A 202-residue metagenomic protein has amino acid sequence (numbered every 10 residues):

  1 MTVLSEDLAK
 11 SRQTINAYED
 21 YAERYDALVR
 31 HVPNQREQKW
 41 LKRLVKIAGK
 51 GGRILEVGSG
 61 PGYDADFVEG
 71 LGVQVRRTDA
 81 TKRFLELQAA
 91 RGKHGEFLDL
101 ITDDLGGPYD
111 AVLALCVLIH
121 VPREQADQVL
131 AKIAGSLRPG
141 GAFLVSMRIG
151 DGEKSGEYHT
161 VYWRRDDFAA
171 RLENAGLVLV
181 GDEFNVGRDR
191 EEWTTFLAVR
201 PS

Functional and structural regions predicted by a protein language model:
T2-G49: Conserved class I S-adenosyl-L-methionine
L55, P61-T102: Class I SAM-dependent methyltransferase SAM/SAH-binding core
I101-V112: A short acidic, Gly/Pro-enriched loop at the edge of an enzyme's catalytic core that lines a small-molecule cofactor
A111-Q125: A short SAM/SAH-binding and catalytic strip from SAM-dependent methyltransferases
D127-P139: A short glycine-rich, Lys/Arg-flanked "PGG" loop and its adjoining helix->strand segment in the class I
G140-M147: Conserved beta-strand signature within the Rossmann-like core of class I S-adenosyl-L-methionine
G152-D167: Acceptor-substrate binding/catalytic loop of class I
N185-S202: Core SAM-dependent methyltransferase catalytic element
